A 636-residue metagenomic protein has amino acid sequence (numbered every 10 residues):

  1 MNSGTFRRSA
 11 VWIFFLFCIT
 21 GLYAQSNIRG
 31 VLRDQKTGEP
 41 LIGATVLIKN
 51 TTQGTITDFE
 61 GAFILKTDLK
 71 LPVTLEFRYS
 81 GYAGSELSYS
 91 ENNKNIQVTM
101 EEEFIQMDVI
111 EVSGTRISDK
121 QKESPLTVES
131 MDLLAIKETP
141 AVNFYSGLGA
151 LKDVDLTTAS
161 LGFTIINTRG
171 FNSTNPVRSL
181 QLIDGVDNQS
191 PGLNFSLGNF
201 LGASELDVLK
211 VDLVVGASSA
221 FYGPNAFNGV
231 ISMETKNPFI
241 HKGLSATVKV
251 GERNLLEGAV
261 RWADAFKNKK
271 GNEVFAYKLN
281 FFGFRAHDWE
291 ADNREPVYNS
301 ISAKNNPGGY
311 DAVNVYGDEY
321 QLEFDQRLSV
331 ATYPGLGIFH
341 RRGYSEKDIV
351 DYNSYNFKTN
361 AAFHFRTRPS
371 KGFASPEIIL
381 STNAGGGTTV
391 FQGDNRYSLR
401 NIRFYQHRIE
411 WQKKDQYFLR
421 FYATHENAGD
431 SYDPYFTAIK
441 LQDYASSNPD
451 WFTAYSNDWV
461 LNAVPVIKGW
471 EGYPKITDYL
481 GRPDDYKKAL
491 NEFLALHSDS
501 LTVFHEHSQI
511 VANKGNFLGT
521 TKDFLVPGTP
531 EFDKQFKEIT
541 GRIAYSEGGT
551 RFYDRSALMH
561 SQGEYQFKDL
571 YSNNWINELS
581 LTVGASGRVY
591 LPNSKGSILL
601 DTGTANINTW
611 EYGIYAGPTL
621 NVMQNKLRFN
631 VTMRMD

Functional and structural regions predicted by a protein language model:
R33-T37, A44-K49, E76-Y82, S90-K137: Short, acidic, small-residue-rich periplasmic hinge/interaction motif at the N-terminus of Gram-negative outer-membrane
T52-A62: Short, acidic Ser/Thr/Gly-rich low-complexity loop/linker segments typical of extracellular and cell-surface proteins
I64-K66, D187-A217: Short acidic/polar hinge/loop motifs at secondary-structure boundaries that mediate gating or recognition
K66, K120, V128, Y145-D187 (+1 more regions): Extracytoplasmic beta-strand/coil segments of soluble accessory domains associated with Gram-negative outer-membrane
N95-T99, F144-G147, T164-G170, S179-D184 (+4 more regions): N-terminal periplasmic accessory domains that precede and gate Gram-negative outer-membrane beta-barrel machines
T164, G229, K242, L256-V260 (+6 more regions): Hydrophobic, lipid-facing positions within transmembrane beta-strands of outer-membrane proteins
A217-A220, V230, T235-K267, F281-G283 (+1 more regions): Short strand-turn segments of transmembrane beta-barrel domains in outer membranes, especially the first one or two
R408-L599, T604-D636: Face-selective signature of the C-terminal outer-membrane beta-barrel domain
